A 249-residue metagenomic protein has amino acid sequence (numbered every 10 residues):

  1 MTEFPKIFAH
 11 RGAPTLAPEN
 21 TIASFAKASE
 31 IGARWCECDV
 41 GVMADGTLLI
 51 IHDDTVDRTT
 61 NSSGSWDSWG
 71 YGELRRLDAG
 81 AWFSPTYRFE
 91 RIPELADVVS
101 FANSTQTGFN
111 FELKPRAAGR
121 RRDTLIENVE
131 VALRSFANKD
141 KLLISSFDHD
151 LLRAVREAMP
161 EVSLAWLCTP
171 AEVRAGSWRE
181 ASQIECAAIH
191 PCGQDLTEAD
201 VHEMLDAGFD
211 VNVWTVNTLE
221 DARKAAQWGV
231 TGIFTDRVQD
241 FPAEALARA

Functional and structural regions predicted by a protein language model:
M1-A249: Phosphate-group recognition and catalysis centered on beta-loop-alpha active-site segments
